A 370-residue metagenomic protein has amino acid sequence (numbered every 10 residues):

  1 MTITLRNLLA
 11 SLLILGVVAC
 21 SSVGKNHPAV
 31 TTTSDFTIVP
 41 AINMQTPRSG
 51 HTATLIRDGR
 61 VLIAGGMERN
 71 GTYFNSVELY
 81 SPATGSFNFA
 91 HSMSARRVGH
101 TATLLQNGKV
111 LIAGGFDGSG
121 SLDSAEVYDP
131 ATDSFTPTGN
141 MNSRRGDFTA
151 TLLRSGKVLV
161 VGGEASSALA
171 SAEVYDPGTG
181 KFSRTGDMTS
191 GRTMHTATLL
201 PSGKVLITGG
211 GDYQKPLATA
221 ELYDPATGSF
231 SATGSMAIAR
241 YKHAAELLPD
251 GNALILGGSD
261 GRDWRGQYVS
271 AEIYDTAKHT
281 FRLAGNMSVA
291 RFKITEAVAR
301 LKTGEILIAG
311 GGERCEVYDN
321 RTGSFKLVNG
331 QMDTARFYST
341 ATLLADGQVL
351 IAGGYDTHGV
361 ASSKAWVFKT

Functional and structural regions predicted by a protein language model:
M1-L9: Bacterial N-terminal signal peptides that target proteins for export
A10-V18: Bacterial N-terminal signal peptides
S21-T370: Kelch-like beta-propeller repeat domains
